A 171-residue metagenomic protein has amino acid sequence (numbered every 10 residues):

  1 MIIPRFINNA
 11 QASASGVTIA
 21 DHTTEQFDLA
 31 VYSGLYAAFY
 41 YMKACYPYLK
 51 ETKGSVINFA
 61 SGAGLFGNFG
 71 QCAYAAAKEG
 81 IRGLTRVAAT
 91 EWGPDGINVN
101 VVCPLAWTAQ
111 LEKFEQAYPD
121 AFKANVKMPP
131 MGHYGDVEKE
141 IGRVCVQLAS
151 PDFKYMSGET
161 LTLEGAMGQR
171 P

Functional and structural regions predicted by a protein language model:
G16, F66, C145, S157-P171: Short C-terminal tail/terminal secondary-structure segment of NAD(P)H-dependent dehydrogenase/reductase domains
V17-I19, T23-D28, F122-N125: Substrate-binding pocket helix/loop in short-chain dehydrogenase/reductase
H22, G67-A75, V87: Active-site loop-to-helix junction immediately N-terminal to the catalytic Tyr of the SDR YXXXK motif in Rossmann-fold
M42, A77, T85: Active-site helix of classical SDR
S61: Residue(s) in the substrate-gating loop at a strand-loop-helix junction that position the organic substrate next
G93, N98, M156-G158: Short, small/polar-rich loop/turn modules that mediate ligand/substrate recognition or access, typified
P119-K139: Catalytic Tyr-x(3-8)-Lys segment
